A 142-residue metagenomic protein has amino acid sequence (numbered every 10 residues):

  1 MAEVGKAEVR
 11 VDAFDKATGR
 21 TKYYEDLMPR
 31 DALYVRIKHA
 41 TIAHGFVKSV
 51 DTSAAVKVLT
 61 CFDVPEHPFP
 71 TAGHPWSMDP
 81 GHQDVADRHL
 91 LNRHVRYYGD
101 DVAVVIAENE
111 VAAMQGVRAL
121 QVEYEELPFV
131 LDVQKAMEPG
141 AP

Functional and structural regions predicted by a protein language model:
M1-P142: Flexible, low-hydrophobicity surface segments
